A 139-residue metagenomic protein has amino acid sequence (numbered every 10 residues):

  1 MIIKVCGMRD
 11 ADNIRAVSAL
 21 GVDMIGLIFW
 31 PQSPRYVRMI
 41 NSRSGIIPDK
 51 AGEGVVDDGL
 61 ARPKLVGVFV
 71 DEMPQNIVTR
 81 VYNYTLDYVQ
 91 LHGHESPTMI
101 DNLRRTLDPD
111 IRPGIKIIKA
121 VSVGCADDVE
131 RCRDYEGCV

Functional and structural regions predicted by a protein language model:
M1-V139: Conserved N-terminal beta1-alpha1 strand-loop-helix module at the mouth
